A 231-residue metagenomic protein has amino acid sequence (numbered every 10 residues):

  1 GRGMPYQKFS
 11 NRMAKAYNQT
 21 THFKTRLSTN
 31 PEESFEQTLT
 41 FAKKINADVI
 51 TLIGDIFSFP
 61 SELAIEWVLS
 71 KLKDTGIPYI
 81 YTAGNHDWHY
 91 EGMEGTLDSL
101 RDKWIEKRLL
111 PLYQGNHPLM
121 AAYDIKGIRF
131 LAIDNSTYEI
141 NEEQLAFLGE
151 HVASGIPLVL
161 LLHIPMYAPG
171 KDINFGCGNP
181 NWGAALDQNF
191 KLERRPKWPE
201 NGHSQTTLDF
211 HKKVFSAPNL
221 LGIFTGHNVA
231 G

Functional and structural regions predicted by a protein language model:
G1, L52, Y81, L160 (+1 more regions): Residue-level marker for buried hydrophobic side chains located in beta-strands that build the well-ordered beta-sheet
G1-E62: N-terminal active-site segment of His-dependent metallophosphoesterases
G1-M13, D87-H89, L161-W182: Short, solvent-exposed beta-strand-terminating loops
G1-R2, S58, T137, M166 (+1 more regions): Short, glycine/acidic-enriched loop or turn micro-motifs at the edges of active sites
H22-A47, D102-D124, K197-F224: Alpha-helix-centered segments that form part of catalytic cores
G54-D55, G84-N85, H163, G226-H227: Active-site glycine-centered loops adjacent to acidic/histidine catalytic or metal-binding residues that shape
E62, E66-V159, I173, C177 (+4 more regions): Extended active-site neighborhood of metal-dependent phosphoesterases/phosphodiesterases
V159-M166, L221-A230: Histidine-centered catalytic micro-motifs
